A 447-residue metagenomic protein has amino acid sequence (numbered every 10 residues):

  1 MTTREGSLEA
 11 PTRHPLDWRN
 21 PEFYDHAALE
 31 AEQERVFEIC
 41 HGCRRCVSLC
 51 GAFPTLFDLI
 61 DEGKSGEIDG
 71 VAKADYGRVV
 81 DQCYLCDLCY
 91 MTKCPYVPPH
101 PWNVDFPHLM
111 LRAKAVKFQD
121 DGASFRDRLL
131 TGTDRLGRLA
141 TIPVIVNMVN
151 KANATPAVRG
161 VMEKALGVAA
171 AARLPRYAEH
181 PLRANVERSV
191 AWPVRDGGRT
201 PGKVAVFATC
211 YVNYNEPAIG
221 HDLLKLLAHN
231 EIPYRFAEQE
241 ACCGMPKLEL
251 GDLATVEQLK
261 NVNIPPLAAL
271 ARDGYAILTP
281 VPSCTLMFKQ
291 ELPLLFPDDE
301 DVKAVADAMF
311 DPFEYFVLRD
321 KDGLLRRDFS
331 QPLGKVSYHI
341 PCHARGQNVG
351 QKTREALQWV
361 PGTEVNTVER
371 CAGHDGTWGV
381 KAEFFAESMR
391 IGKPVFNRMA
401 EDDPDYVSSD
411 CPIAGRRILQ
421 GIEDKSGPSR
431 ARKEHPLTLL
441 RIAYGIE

Functional and structural regions predicted by a protein language model:
M1-E38, E447: Generic start-of-chain signal for non-secretory N-termini
T2-A10, V47-A52, P181-D196: Conserved oxyanion/phosphate-binding beta-strand-loop segments in alpha/beta enzyme cores
E5-F23, S48-Y84, Y96-R126, P428-L439: Non-heme iron-sulfur electron-transfer modules
Y24-E38, I68-C83, A228-N230, L357-W359: Short, intrinsically disordered, charge-biased short linear motifs at domain edges
A28-A31, V71-A74, P101, G251 (+2 more regions): A structural signal for alpha-helical segments
Q33-F53, D75-V104, A113, G137-P143 (+3 more regions): Cysteine-centered iron-sulfur cluster-binding motifs in ferredoxin-type domains/subunits of redox enzymes
L49, L59, T92-K93, F236 (+2 more regions): A generic structural-conservation signal
V104-E447: Iron-sulfur cluster-binding electron-transfer modules in prokaryotic oxidoreductases
